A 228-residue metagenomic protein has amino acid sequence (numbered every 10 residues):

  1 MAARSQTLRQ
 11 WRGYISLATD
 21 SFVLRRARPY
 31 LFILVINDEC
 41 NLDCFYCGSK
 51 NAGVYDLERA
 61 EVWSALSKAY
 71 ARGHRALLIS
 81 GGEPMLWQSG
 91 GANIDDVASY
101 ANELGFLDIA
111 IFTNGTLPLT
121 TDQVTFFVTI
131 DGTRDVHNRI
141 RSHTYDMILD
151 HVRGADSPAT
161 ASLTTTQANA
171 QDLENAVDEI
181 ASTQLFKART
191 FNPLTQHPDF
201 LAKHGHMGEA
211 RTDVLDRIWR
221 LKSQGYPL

Functional and structural regions predicted by a protein language model:
A2-N114, P118, D122: Conserved alpha-helical substructure of the radical SAM core
L24-R25, Y70-G73, Q123, S142 (+2 more regions): Glycine-centered secondary-structure boundary/capping sites
G91-D95, T129-L228: Radical SAM enzyme [4Fe-4S]-AdoMet core and its adjacent flexible, acidic and glycine-rich loops/tails across
T125-F127: Short, well-ordered beta-strand core segments
